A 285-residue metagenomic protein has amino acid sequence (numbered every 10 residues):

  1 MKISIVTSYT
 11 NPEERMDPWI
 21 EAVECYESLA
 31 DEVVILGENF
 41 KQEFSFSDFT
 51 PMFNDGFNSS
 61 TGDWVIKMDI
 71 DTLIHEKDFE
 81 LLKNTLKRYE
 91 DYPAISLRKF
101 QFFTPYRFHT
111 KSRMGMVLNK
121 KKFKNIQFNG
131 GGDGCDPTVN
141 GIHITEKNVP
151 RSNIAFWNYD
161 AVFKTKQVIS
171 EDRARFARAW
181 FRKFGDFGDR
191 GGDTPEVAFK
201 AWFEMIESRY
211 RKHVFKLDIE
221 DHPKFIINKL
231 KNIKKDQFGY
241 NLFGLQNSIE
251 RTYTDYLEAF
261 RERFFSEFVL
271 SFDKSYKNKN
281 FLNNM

Functional and structural regions predicted by a protein language model:
K2-T7, Y26, E32-I35: Hydrophobic targeting segments
I3, V65, P93-L97: Generic beta-sheet signal
T7-E21, V34-K67, K77-D78: Active-site-proximal specificity loops/subdomain of glycosyltransferases
Y26-E27, F57, L86-K87: N-terminal cationic-hydrophobic initiation segments that often serve targeting/anchoring roles
A30-D31, T61, E90: Residue-level detector of structured alpha->beta connecting loops
F49, N54, K77-M285: Catalytic-site signature of metal-activated, phosphate-bearing donor transferases, centered on the GT-A/GT-A-like
D69-L73: The conserved acidic donor/metal-binding loop of glycosyltransferases
